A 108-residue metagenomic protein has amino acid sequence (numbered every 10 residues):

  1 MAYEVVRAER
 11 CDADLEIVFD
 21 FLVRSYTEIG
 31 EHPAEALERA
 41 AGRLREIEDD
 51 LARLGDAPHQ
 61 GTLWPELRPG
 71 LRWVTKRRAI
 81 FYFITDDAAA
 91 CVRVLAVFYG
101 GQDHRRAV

Functional and structural regions predicted by a protein language model:
M1-L44: Arg/Lys-rich, positively charged N-terminal/basic patches that mediate binding to nucleic acids
A2, E48, A89-C91: A structure-centric signal for secondary-structure junctions around beta-strands
C11, I47, F83: GIY-YIG nuclease signature motif recognition
F19-L22, P58, F98, V108: Short, flexible helix/strand-to-coil boundary loops that buttress conserved ligand/catalytic motifs in alpha/beta
E35-E38, H59, A89, H104: Intrinsically disordered, low-complexity Ser/Thr/Pro-rich tracts
R45-T75: A short, surface-exposed loop/turn module that caps and links secondary-structure elements
R72-V108: Enriched for short, Lys/Arg-rich terminal
